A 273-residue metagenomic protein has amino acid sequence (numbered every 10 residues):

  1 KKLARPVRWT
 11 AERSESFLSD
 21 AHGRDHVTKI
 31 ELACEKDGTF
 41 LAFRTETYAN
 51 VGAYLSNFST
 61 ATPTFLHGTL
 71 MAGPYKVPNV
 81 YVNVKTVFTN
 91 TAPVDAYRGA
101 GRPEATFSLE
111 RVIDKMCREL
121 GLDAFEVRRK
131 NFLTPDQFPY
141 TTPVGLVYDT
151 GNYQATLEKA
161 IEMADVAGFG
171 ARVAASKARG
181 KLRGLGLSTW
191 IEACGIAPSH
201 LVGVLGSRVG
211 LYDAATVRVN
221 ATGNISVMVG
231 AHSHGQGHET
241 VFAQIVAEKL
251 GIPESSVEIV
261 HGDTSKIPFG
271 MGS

Functional and structural regions predicted by a protein language model:
K1, T28-A33, N131, L146-D149: Short, structured secondary-structure boundary patches
K1-A4, R8-T10, H238-V246: Thiamine diphosphate
K2, K115-E119, K249: Active-site catalytic microenvironments for nucleophilic, acid-base chemistry
L3, V166, L250-P253: Short secondary-structure junctions
P6-A11, L122-K130, I252-H261: Glycine-rich phosphate/pyrophosphate-binding loops and their adjacent beta-strand/loop elements at enzyme active sites
T10-E12, D165-A175: Active-site phosphate-binding and catalytic loops of NTP-dependent enzymes
E15-A105, K177-S273: Gly/Pro-rich active-site capping loops and adjacent beta-alpha segments that organize cofactor/substrate pockets
P93-G170, S273: N-terminal leader/propeptide and maturation segments of large enzyme subunits in energy/redox metabolism and hydrolases
